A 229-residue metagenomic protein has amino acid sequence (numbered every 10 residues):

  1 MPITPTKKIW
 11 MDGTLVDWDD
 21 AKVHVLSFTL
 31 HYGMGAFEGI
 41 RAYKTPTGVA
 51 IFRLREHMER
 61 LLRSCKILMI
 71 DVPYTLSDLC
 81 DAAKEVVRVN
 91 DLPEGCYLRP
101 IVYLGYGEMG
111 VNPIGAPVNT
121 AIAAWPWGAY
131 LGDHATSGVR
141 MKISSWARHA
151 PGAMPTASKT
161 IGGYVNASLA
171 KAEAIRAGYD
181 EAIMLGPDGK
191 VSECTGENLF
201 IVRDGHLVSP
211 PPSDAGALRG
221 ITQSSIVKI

Functional and structural regions predicted by a protein language model:
M1-E85, M109-I229: Helix-start/capping segments and mature chain N-termini
R88-L92: Non-catalytic accessory segments adjacent to catalytic cores
G95-V102: ATP-grasp fold ATP-binding core
Y103-E108: Short, internal active-site loops enriched in acidic
